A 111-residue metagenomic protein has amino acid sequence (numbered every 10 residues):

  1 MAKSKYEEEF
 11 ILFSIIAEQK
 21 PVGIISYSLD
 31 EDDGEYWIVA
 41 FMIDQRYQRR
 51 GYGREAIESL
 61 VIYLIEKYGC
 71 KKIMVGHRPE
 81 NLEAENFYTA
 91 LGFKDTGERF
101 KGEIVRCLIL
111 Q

Functional and structural regions predicted by a protein language model:
M1-R46, Y63, K67, G97-K101: Acetyl-CoA-dependent GNAT
I16-E18, L108-Q111: Active-site beta-strand termini and strand-to-loop segments that position acidic
Y47, G51-S59: Conserved acetyl-CoA pyrophosphate-binding loop and the N-cap/start of the following alpha-helix in GNAT-like
R54, P79-G97: Conserved active-site alpha-helix within GNAT-family acetyltransferase domains
A56-S59, Y63, F87: Structural preference for long, well-ordered alpha-helical segments within the folded cores of structured domains
I65-G76: Conserved GNAT acetyl-CoA-binding A-motif
V75-E85, K101-E103, Q111: Conserved beta-strand-loop-alpha-helix junction that forms the acyl-donor binding cleft
